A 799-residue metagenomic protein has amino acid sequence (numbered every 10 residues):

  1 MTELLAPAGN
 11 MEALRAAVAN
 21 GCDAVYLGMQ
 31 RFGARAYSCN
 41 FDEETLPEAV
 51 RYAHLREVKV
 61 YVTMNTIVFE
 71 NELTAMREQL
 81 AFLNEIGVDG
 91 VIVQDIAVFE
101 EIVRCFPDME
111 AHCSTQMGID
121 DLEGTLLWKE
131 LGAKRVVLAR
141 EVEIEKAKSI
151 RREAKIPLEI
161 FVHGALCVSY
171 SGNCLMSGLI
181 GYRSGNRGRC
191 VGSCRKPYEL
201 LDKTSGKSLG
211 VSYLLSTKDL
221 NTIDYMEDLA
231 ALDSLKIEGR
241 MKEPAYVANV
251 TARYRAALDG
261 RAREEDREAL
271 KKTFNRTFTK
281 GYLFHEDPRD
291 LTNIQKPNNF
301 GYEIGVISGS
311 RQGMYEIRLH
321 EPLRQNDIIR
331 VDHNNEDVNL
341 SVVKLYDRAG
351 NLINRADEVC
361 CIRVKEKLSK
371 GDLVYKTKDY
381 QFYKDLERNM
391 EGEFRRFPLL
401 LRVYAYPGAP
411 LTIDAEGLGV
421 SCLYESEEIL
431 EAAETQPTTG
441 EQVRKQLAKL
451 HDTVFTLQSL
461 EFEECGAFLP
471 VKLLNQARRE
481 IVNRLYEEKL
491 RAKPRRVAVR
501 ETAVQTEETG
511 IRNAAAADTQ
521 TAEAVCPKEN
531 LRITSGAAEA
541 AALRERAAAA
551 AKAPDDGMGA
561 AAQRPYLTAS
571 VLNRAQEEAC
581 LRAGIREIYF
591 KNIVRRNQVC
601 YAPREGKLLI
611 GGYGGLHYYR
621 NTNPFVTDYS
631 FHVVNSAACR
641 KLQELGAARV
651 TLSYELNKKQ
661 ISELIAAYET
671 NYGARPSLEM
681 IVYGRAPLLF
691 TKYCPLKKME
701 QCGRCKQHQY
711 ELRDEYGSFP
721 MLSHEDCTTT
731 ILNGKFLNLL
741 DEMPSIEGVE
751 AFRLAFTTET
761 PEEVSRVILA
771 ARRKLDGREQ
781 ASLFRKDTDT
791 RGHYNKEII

Functional and structural regions predicted by a protein language model:
M1-I119, V137-E141, E145-S234, M241-E508 (+3 more regions): Active-site pocket-lining/capping segments in soluble small-molecule metabolic enzymes
E507, A547-K552, G559, A579: Flexible, low-complexity flanking/linker segments at catalytic domain boundaries
A514-A515, V525-C526, T534-A537, A541 (+3 more regions): Short, low-complexity intrinsically disordered segments enriched in A/P/G/S/L with frequent Arg, especially at protein
